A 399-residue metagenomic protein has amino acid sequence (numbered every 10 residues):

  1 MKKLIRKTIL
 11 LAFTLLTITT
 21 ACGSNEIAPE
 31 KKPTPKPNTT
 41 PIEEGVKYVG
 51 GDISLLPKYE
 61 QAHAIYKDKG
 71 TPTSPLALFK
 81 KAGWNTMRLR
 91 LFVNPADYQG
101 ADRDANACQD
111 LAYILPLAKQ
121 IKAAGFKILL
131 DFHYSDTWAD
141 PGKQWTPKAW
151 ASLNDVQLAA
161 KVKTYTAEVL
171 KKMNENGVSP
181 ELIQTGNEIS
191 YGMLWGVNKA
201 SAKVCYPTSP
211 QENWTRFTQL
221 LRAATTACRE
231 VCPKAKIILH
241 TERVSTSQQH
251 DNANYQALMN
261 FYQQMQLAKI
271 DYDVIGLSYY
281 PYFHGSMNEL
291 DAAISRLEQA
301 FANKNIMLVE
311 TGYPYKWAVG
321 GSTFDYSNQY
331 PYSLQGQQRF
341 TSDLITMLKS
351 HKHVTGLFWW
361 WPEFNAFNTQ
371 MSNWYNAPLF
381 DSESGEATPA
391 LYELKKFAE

Functional and structural regions predicted by a protein language model:
M1, L15-P41: Bacterial Sec-dependent N-terminal signal peptides
K2-I9: Bacterial N-terminal signal peptides that target proteins for export
P37-P75: Boundary/entry segment of secreted carbohydrate-active catalytic domains
V49-I53, M87-L89, I128-F132, E181-T185 (+4 more regions): Hydrophobic faces of well-ordered beta-strands that scaffold small-molecule active sites in alpha/beta enzyme cores
K58-G70, N94-G100, D104-A112, S190-M193 (+3 more regions): Acidic-and-aromatic substrate-binding clefts and catalytic sites of carbohydrate-active enzymes
T73-L76, P233-I237, D251, Y255-Y326 (+2 more regions): Glycoside hydrolase catalytic-domain groove-lining segments
L78-N213, T218-V244: Substrate-binding cleft and catalytic face of glycoside hydrolase catalytic domains, especially the flexible beta-alpha
A200-K203, A292, R296-N303, K316-M347 (+1 more regions): Aromatic-rich peripheral "rim/lid" segments of glycoside hydrolase catalytic domains that contact and position glycan
